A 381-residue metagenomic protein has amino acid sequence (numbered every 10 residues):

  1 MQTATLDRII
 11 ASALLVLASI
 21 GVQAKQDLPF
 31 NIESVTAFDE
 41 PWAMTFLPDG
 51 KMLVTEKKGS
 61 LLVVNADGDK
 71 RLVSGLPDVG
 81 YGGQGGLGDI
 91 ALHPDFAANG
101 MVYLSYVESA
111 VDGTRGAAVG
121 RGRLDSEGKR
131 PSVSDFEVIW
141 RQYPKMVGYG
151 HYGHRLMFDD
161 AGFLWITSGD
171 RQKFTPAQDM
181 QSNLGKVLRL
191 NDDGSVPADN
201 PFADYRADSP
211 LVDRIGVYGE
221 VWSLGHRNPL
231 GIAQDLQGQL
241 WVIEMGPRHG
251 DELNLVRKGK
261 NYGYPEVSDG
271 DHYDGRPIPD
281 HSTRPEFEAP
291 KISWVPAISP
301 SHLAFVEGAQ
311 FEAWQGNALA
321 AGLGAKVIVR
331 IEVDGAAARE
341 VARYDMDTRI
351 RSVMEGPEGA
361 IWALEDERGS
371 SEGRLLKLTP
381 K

Functional and structural regions predicted by a protein language model:
Q2-I10: Bacterial N-terminal signal peptides that target proteins for export
I9-L17: Sec-dependent N-terminal signal peptides
S19-G21: N-terminal signal peptide c-region/cleavage motif recognized by signal peptidases
A24-T175, G231-Q234, Q239-G246, P296-A336 (+1 more regions): Acidic, Gly/Ser/Thr-rich repeat motifs that build Ca2+-stabilized beta-propeller blades
R71-G85, S134-Y152, D192-W222, Y264-V295: Surface-exposed loop and turn segments in beta-propeller and other repeat-based domains that flank or scaffold
A117-E127, M180-D193, V256-R257: Beta-propeller blade signature
L211-E252: Repeat-solenoid scaffold signature
A337-P357: Conserved blade-ending motifs and adjacent loop-strand segments that build the rim/top face of beta-propeller domains
